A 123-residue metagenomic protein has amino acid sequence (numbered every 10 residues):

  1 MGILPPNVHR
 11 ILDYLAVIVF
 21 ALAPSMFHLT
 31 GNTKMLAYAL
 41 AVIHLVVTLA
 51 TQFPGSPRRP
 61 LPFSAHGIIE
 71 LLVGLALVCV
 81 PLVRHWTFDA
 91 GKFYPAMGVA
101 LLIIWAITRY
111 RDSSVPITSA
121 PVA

Functional and structural regions predicted by a protein language model:
M1-N7, I11, Y110-A123: Intrinsic N-terminal pre-sequences and regulatory tails
M1-P5, S25-N32, Q52-P62: Short juxtamembrane and helix-loop transition motifs at transmembrane-helix boundaries in membrane proteins
H9-T33: Membrane-helix boundary elements
L36-I69, I103, I107-S113, S119: A low-complexity, Ser/Thr/Gly/Pro-enriched, surface-exposed linker/loop concept that marks segments flanking
A65-P81: Hydrophobic alpha-helical membrane segments
C79-F93: Membrane-helix boundary connector in multi-pass membrane proteins
A90-Y110: Alpha-helical membrane-associated segments of multi-pass integral membrane proteins
